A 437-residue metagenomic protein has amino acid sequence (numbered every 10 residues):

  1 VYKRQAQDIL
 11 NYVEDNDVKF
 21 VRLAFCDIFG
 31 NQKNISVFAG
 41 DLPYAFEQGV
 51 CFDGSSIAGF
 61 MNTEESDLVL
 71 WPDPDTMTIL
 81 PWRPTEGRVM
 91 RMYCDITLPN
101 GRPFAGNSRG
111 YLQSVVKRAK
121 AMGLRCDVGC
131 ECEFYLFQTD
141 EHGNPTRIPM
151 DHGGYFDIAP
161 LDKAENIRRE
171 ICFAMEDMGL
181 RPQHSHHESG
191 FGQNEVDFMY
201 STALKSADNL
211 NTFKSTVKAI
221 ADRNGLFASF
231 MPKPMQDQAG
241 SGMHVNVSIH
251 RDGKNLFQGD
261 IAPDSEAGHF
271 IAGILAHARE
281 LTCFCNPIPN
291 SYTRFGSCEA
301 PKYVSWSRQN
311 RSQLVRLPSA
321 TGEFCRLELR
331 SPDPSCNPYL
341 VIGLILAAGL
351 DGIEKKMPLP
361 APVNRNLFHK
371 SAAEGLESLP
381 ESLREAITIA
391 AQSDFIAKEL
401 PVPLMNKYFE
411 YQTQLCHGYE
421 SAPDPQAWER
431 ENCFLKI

Functional and structural regions predicted by a protein language model:
K3-I437: Glycine-rich, acidic/polar active-site loops that bind/position phosphate-bearing ligands
